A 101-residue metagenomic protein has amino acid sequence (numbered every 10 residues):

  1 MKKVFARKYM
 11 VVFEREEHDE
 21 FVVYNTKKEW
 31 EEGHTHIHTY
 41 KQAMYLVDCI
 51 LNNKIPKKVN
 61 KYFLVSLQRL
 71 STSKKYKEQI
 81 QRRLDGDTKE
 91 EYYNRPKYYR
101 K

Functional and structural regions predicted by a protein language model:
M1-T26, E31-E32, P56-Q81, D85-K89 (+1 more regions): Short N-terminal "domain-start" leader segments that mark the transition from disordered tails or signal peptides into
N25-W30, H34-P56: A short, charged, amphipathic alpha-helix used as a generic interaction element across diverse proteins
